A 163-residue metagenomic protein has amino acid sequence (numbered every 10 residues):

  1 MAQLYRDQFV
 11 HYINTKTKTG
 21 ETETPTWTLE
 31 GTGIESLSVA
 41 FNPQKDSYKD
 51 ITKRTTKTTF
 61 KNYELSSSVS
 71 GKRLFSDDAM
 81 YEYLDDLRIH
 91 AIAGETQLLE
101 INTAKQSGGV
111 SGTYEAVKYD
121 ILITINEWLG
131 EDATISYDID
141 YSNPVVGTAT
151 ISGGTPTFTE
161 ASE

Functional and structural regions predicted by a protein language model:
M1-L74, K118-A133: Solvent-exposed edge beta-strands and adjacent loop segments that serve as assembly or binding interfaces
A2, P25, P43, A93-G94 (+2 more regions): Proline-rich intrinsically disordered, low-complexity coils
Q3, V10, D46, A79-Y81 (+4 more regions): Intrinsically disordered, low-complexity segments enriched in small/polar residues
T15-T17, L99, T159: Generic ordered-secondary-structure signal
I34, I101-G147: Short beta-strand and beta-hairpin "edge-sheet" elements
K53-V117, V146-T148: Extracellular/virion structural assembly segments
T150-E163: Intrinsically disordered, low-complexity terminal/linker regions enriched in Pro/Ser/Gly and acidic residues
